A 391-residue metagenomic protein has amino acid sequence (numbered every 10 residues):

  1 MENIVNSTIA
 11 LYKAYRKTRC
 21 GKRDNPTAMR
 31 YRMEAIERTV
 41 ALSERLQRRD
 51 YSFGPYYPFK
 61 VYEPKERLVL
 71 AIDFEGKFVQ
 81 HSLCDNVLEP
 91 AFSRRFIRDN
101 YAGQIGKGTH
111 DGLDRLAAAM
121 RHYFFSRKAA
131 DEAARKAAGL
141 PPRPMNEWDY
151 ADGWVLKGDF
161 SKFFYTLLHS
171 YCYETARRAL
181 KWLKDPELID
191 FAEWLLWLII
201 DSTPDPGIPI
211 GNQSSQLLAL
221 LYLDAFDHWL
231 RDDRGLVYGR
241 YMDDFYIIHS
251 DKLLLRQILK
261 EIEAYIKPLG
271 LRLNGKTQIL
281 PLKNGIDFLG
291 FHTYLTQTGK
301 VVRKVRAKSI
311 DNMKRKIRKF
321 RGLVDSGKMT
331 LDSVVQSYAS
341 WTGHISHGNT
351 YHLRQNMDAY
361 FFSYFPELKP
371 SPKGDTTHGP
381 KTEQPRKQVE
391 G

Functional and structural regions predicted by a protein language model:
M1-Y173, I200, V389-G391: Conserved two-metal-ion catalytic palm core of "right-hand" nucleic acid polymerases, unifying RNA-dependent RNA
S7-A14, E34-L42, E75, V79 (+12 more regions): Alpha-helical structural motif
K22, V69, T203, G207 (+2 more regions): Short glycine- and Lys/Arg-enriched binding-loop motifs that mark or flank ligand-binding interfaces
R45, A117-M242, Y246-Y265, L280-P281 (+2 more regions): Conserved polymerase palm-domain catalytic core
E63-K65, S250, T296-Q297: Short acidic-glycine loop/turn motifs at beta-strand connectors
I72-D73, K77-H81, M145, L198 (+5 more regions): Right-hand nucleic-acid polymerase module
S93-R94, D232-V237, G270-N274: Surface-exposed helix-capping loop/turn segments at secondary-structure junctions
A102-G112, Y246-H249, L280-G285: Beta-rich nucleic-acid/ligand-interaction surfaces
